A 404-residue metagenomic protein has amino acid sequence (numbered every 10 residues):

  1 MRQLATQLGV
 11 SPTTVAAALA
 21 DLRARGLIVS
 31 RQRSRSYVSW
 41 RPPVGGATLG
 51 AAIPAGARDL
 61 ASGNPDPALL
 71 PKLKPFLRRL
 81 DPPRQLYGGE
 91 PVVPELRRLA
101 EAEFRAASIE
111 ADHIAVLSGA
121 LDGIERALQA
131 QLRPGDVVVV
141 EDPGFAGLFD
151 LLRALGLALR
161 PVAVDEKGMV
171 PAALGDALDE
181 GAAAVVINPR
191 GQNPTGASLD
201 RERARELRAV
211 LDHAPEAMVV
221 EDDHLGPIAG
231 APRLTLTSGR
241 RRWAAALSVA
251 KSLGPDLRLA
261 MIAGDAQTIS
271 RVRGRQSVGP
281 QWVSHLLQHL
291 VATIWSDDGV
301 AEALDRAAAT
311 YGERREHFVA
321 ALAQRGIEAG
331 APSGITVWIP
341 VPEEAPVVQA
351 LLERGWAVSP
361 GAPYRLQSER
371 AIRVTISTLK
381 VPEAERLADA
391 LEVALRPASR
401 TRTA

Functional and structural regions predicted by a protein language model:
M1-L80, Q85, R98, S277-S284 (+8 more regions): N-terminal basic, amphipathic alpha-helical segments
Q85-P215, G226-R241, S399-T403: Conserved core of the PLP fold type I
D222-D223: Walker B catalytic acidic pair
A245-A308: Conserved core segment of the aminotransferase class I/II
A263, W338-P340, T375-S377: Short hydrophobic/aromatic beta-strand micro-patches that form the beta-sheet surface supporting nucleotide- or nucleic
A308-V319, I327-V341: Conserved glycine-rich beta-strand-loop-beta hairpin in the small C-terminal domain of fold type I
P363-L366: AMP-binding (ANL) adenylation modules
